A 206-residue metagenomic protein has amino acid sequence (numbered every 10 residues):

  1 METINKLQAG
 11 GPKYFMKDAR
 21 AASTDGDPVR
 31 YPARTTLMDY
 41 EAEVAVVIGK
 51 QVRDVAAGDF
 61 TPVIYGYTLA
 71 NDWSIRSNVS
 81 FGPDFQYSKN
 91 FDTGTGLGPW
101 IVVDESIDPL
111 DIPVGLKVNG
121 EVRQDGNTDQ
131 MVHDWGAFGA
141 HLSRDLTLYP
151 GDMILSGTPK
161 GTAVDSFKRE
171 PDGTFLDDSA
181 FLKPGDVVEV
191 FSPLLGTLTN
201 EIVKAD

Functional and structural regions predicted by a protein language model:
M1-V122, V203-A205: Active-site microenvironments in enzyme catalytic cores
K6, R76-D206: Catalytic-pocket segment enriched in acidic/His residues
